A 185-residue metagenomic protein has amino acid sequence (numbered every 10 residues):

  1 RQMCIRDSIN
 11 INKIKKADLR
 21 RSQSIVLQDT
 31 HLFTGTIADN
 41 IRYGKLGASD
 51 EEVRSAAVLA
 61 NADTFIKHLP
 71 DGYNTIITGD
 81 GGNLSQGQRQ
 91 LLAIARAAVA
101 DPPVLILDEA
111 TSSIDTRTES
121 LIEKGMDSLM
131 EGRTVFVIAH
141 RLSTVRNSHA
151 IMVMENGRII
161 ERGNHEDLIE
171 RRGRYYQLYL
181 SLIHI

Functional and structural regions predicted by a protein language model:
R1-I5, T34, I138, I185: Short, small-residue-biased leader/transition segments that mark boundaries at the very start of proteins
R6-D18, S120, R158: ABC ATPase NBD Q-loop/coupling interface
I14, L69, T75-I77: Helix-loop segment at the mouth of the active site in Rossmann-fold oxidoreductases, especially SDR/KR enzymes
R20-D29, I37-N40, A56-A62, N74-R172: ABC-family ATPase nucleotide-binding domain "signature/switch" substructure
R42-D50: ABC-type ATPase nucleotide-binding domains, specifically the catalytic core motifs of the NBD
G47, D63-P70: Conserved H-loop
E170-I183: C-terminal boundary and immediately downstream tail of ABC-type ATPase nucleotide-binding domains
